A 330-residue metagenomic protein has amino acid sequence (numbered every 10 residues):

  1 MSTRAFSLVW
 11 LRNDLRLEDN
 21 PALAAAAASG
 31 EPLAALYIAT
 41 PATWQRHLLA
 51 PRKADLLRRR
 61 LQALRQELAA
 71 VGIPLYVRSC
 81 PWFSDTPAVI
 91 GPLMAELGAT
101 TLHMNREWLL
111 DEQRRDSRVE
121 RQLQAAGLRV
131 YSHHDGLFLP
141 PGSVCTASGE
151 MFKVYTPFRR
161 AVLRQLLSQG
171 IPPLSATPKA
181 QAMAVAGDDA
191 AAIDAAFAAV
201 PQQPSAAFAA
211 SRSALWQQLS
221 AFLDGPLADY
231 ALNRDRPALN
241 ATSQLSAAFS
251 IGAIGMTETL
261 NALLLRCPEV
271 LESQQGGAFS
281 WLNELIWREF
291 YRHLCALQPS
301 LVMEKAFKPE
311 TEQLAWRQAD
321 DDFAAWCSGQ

Functional and structural regions predicted by a protein language model:
M1-G170, L271: Trp/Phe/Arg-rich N-terminal binding region typifying the photolyase-homology
D19-N20, T40, A50, L109 (+6 more regions): Alpha-helix initiation/capping motif
Y37-A42, A63-E67, L93-L97, I193-A196 (+3 more regions): Short amphipathic alpha-helical segments, especially helix-boundary/capping motifs
L128, G149-T311: Glycine/tryptophan-enriched, flexible segments
D229-A231, Q244, Q318-Q330: Active-site-adjacent structural elements in folded domains
E304-W326: Conserved oxyanion/phosphate-binding beta-strand-loop segments in alpha/beta enzyme cores
